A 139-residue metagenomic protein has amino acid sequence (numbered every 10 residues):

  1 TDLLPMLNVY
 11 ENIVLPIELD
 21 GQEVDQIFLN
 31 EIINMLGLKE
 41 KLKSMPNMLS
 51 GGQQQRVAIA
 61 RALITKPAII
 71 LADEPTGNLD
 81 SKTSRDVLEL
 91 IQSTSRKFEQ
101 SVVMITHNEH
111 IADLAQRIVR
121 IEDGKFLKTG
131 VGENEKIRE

Functional and structural regions predicted by a protein language model:
L7-V14: Short coil-to-helix segment of the ABC ATPase nucleotide-binding domain corresponding to the Q-loop/switch region
V24-L36: ABC nucleotide-binding domain "signature" region
M45-Q55: Conserved ABC ATPase signature
I59: Hydrophobic anchor residue at the start of the ABC signature
K66: Conserved catalytic motifs of ABC-family nucleotide-binding domains
I70-D73: Catalytic Walker B motif of ABC-type/P-loop ATPase nucleotide-binding domains
S81-T83: Helix N-cap at the start of a conserved alpha-helix in ABC-type nucleotide-binding domains
